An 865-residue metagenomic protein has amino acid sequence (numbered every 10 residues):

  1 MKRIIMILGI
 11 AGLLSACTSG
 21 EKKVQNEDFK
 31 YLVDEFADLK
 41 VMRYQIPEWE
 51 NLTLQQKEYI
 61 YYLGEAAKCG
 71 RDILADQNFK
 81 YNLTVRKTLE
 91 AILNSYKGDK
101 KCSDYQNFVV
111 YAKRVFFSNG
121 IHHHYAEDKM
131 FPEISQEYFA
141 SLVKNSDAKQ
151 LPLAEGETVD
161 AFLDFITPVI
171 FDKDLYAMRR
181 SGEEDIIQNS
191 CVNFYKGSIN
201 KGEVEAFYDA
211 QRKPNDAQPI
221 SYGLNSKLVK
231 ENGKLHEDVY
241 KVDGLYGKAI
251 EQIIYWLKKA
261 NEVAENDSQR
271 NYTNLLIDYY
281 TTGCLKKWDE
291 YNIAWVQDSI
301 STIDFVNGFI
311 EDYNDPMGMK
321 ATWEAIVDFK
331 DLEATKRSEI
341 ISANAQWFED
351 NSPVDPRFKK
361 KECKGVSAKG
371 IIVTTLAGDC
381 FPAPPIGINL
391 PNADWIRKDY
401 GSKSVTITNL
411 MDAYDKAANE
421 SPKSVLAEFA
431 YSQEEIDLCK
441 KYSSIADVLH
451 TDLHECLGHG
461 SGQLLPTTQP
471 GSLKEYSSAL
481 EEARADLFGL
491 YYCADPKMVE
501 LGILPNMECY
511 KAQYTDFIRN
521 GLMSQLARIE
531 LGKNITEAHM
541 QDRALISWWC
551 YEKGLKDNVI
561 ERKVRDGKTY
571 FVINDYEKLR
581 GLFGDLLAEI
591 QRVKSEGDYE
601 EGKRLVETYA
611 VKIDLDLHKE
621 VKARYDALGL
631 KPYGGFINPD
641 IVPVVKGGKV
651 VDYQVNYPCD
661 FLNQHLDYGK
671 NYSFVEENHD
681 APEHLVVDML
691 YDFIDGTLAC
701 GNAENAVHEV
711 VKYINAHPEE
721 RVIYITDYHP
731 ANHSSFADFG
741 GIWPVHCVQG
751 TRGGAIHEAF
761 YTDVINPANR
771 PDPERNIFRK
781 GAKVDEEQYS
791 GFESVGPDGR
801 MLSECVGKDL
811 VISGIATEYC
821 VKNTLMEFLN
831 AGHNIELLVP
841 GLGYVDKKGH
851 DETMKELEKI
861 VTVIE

Functional and structural regions predicted by a protein language model:
L14-A16: C-terminal motif of bacterial Sec signal peptides marking the signal peptidase cleavage site
Q45, L490-V593: Long, well-structured alpha-helical subdomains associated with metal-dependent extracellular/ecto-lumenal hydrolases
T53, N266, L449-Q463, A485: Active-site recognition of the HExxH zinc-binding catalytic motif
T53, N266, S478-D495, V707-I714: An active-site-proximal "capping" alpha-helix that borders the catalytic cofactor pocket
V110-V229, H236-E435, S443: Contiguous, non-catalytic segments that form substrate-binding/exosite surfaces or channel walls
G462-A483: Post-HEXXH active-site segment of zinc metalloproteases
L579-N678: Extended, compositionally biased alpha-helical segments that mediate assembly or anchoring
E677-R779, K808, H833-E836, V845-E858 (+1 more regions): Active-site acidic carboxylates
